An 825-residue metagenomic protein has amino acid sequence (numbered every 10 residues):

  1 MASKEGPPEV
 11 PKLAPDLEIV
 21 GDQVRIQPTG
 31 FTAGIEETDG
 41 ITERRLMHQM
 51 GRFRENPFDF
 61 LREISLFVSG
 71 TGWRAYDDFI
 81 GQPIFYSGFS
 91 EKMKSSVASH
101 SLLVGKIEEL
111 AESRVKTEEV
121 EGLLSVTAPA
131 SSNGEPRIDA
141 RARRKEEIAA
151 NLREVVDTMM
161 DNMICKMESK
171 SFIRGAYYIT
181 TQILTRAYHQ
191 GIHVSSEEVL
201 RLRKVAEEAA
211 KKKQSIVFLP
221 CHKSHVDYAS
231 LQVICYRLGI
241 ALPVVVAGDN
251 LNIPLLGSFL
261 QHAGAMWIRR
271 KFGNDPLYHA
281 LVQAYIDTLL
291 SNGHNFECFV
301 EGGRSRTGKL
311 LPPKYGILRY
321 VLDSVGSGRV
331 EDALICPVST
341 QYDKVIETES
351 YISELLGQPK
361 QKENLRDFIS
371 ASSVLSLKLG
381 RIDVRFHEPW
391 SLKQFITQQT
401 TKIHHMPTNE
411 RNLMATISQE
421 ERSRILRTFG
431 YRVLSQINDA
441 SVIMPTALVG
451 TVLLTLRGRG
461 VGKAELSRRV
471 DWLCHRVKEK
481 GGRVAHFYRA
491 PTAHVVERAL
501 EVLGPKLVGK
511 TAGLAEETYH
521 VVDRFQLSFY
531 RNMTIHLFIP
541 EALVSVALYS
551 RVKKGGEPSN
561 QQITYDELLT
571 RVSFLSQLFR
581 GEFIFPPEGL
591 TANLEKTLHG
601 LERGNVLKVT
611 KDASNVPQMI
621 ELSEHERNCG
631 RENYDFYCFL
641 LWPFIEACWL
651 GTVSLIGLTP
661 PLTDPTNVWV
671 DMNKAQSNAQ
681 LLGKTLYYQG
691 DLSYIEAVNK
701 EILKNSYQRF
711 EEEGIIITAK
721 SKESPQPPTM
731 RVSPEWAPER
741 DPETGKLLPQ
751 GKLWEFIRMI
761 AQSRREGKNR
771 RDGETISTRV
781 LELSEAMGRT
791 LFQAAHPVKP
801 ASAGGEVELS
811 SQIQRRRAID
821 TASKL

Functional and structural regions predicted by a protein language model:
M1-L825: Membrane-interfacial terminal anchoring regions of lipid-handling membrane enzymes
